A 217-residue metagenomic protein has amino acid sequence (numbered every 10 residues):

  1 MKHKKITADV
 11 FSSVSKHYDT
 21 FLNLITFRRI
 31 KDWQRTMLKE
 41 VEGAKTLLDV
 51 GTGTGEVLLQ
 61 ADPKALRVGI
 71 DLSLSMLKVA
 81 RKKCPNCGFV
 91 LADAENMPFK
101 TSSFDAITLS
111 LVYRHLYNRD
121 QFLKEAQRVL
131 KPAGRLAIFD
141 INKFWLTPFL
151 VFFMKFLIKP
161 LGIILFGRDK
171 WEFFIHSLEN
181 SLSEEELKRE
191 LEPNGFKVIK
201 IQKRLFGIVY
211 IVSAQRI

Functional and structural regions predicted by a protein language model:
M1-E42, E56-V57, V79, K170-I175: Conserved class I S-adenosyl-L-methionine
K5, L22, V57, F139-E190: C-terminal alpha-helical "lid/dimerization" subdomain adjacent to the S-adenosyl-L-methionine
T46, A133-R135: Short glycine-centered segments of the SAM/dcSAM-binding site in methyltransferase folds
L48-N96: Class I SAM-dependent methyltransferase SAM/SAH-binding core
E95-A106: A short acidic, Gly/Pro-enriched loop at the edge of an enzyme's catalytic core that lines a small-molecule cofactor
A106-N118: A short SAM/SAH-binding and catalytic strip from SAM-dependent methyltransferases
D120-P132: A short glycine-rich, Lys/Arg-flanked "PGG" loop and its adjoining helix->strand segment in the class I
N194-I217: Core SAM-dependent methyltransferase catalytic element
